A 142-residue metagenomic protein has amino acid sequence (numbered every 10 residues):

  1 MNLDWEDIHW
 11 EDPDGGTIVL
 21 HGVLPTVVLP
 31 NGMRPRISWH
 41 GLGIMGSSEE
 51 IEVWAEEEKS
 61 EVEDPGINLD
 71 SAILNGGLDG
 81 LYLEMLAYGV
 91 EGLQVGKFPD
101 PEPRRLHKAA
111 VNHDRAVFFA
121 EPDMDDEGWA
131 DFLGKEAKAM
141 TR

Functional and structural regions predicted by a protein language model:
M1-R142: Structured, acidic catalytic/metal-binding patches in enzyme active sites
